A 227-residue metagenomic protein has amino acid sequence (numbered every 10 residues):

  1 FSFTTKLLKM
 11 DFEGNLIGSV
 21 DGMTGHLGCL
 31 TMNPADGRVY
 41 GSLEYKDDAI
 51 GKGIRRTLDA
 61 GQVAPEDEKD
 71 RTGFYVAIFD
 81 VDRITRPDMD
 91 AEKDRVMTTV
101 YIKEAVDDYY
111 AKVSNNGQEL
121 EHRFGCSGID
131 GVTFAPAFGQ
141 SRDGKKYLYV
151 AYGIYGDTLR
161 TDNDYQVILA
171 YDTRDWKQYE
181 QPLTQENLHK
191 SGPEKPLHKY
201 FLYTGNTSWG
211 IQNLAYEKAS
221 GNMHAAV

Functional and structural regions predicted by a protein language model:
F1-M23, L183, P193-E194: Beta-propeller domains
F1-S2, G41, V150, A225: Residue position within the beta-strands of beta-propeller blades
F3-T5, F12, A35, T72 (+4 more regions): Short loop/turn segments that connect beta-strands within the blades of beta-propeller domains, predominantly WD40
T4-K6, E44-D47, D82, V106 (+2 more regions): Residue-level signature of beta-propeller blades and closely related beta-rich strand-turn architectures in secreted
F12-E66: Blade-loop segments of beta-propeller domains
G28-D48, E119-Y147, I154, T207-G221: Structural signature of eukaryotic scaffold interfaces centered on beta-propeller domains
I54-P87, T161-E180: Beta-propeller blade signature
D82-I129, T173-S208: Surface-exposed loop and turn segments in beta-propeller and other repeat-based domains that flank or scaffold
